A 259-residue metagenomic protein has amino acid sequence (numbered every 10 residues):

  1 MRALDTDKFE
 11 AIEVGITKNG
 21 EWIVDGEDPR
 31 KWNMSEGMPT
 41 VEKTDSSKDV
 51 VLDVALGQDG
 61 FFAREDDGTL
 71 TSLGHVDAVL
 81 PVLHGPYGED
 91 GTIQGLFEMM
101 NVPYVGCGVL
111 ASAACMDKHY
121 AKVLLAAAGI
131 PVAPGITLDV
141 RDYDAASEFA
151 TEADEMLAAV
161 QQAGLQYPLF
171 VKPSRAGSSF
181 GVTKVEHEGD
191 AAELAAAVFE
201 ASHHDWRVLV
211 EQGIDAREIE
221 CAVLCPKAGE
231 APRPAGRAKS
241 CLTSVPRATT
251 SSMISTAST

Functional and structural regions predicted by a protein language model:
M1-L110, A114-A127, L138-L157: ATP-binding N-terminal substructure of ATP-dependent carboxylate-amine bond-forming enzymes
A11, P103-Y104, V132, L169 (+1 more regions): Hydrophobic beta-strand scaffold residues
G74, I130, L165: Structured loop/turn residues at beta-strand edges in well-structured enzyme cores
H84-G85, S179, C241-P246: Glycine-rich phosphate/pyrophosphate-binding beta-alpha loops
L125-A126, T137, L157-V182, D205-D215: ATP-grasp fold ATP-binding core
V132-Y143, P168-A196, E218-E220: Glycine-rich phosphate-binding loop of ATP-grasp-fold ATP-dependent ligases
G189-T259: Phosphate-binding site of ATP-dependent enzymes
